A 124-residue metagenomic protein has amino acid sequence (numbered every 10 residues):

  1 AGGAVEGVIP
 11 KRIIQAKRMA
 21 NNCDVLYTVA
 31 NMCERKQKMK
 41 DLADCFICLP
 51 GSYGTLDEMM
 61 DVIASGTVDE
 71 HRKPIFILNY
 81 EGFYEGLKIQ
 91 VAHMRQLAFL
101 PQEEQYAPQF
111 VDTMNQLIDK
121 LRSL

Functional and structural regions predicted by a protein language model:
A1-L42, L78-R122: A cross-family phosphate/adenosyl-ligand binding-site feature
A43-G54: A short, small-residue-rich loop immediately preceding and capping a beta-strand
D44, H71-K73, Y106: Short glycine-/polar-rich loops that comprise or flank the Walker A/P-loop and associated switch/sensor motifs
P50, R72-N79: Short, proline-centered helix/strand-breaking motifs
G54-D61: Short glycine/serine/threonine-rich phosphate/pyrophosphate-binding segments that cradle anionic phosphate groups
V62-S65, A92-M94: Short, solvent-exposed amphipathic alpha-helical segments in soluble enzyme and RNA/protein-processing domains
S65-K73, F99-P101: Arginine/glycine-rich "motif VI" loop of SF2 helicases in the C-terminal RecA-like domain
